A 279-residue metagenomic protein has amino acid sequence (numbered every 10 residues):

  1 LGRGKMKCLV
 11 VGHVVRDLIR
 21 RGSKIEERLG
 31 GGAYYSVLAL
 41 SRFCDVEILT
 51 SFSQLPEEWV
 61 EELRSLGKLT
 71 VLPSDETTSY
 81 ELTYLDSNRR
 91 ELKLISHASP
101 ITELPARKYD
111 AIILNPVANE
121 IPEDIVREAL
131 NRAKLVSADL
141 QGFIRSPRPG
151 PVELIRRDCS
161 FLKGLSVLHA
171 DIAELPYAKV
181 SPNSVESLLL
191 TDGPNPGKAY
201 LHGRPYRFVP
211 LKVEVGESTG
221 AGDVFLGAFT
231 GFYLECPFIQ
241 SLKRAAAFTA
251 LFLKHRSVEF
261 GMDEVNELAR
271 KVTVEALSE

Functional and structural regions predicted by a protein language model:
L1-K5: Short, Lys/Arg-enriched N-terminal segments with co-localized hydrophobic residues within the first ~10-30 amino acids
K7, R16-E27, R42-E120, D124-L135 (+1 more regions): Conserved N-terminal subdomain of the carbohydrate kinase-like
G12-V14, V224: Active-site metal-binding loops of divalent metal-dependent hydrolases
V37-V46, F232-L234: Alpha-helix C-terminal capping segments
L38, Y80-T83, P196-Y200: Short beta-strand scaffold segments in enzyme catalytic cores
L40, D171, G222: Short, conserved phosphate/pyrophosphate- and ester-handling motifs at nucleotide-, phospho-/glycolipid
L114-S184, P196: Conserved beta-alpha-beta core of the PfkB/ribokinase-like small-molecule kinase fold
L154, V180-E279: Conserved phosphate-binding/catalytic region of the ribokinase-like
